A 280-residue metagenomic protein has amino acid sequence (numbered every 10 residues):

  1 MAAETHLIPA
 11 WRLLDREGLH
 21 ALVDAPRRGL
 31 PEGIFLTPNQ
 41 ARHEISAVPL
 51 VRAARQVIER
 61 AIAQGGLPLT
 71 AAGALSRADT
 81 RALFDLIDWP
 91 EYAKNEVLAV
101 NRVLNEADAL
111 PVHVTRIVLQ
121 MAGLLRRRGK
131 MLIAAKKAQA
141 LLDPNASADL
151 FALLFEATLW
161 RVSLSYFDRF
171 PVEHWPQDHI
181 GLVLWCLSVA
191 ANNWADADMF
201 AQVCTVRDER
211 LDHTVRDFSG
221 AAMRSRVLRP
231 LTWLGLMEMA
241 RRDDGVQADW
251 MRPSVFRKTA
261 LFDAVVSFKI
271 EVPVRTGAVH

Functional and structural regions predicted by a protein language model:
A2-P111: Short, amphipathic alpha-helical interface elements at domain boundaries that mediate macromolecular binding
A21-Q64, N145-M199, K269-H280: Leucine-rich, amphipathic alpha-helical/linker segments
T80-V97, G129, L153-W160, W175-P176: A short mid-domain helix/strand-loop element embedded in enzyme catalytic domains that forms or borders the active-site
A93-A109, Q202-A221: Short helix-coil junctions and helix-kink-helix linkers
E106-A122, R128, T214-G235: Short amphipathic alpha-helical interaction segments
H113-T115, R126-S165, E238-V279: Accessory beta->alpha helical hairpin/"wing" motif in late/C-terminal subdomains of nucleic-acid enzymes
H179-V189, T214-R216, S225-R226, L234-R242: Charged linear interaction tracts used for macromolecular binding and regulation
